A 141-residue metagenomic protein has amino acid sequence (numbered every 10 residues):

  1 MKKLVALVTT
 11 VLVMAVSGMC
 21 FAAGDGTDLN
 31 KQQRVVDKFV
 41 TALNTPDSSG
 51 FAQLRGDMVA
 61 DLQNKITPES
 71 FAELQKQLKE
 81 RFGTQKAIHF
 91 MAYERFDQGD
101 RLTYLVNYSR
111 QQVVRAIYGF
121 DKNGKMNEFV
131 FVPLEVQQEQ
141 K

Functional and structural regions predicted by a protein language model:
M1-V8: Bacterial N-terminal signal peptides that target proteins for export
L4, M19-T45: Short, low-complexity N-terminal intrinsically disordered segments enriched in polar/charged residues
V8-S17: Bacterial N-terminal signal peptides
T9, D25-Q32, T67, F71: Intrinsic-disorder-associated interaction segments
M14-A15, D61-Q63, F129: Alpha-helical membrane-embedding segments and immediately adjacent membrane-interface amphipathic helices
V36-D47, F51, R55-D61: Early exported N-terminus immediately downstream of N-terminal targeting peptides
A52-R95: Short solvent-exposed beta->alpha transition segments
R95-K141: Exposed beta-sheet edge and beta->alpha loop/turn motif
